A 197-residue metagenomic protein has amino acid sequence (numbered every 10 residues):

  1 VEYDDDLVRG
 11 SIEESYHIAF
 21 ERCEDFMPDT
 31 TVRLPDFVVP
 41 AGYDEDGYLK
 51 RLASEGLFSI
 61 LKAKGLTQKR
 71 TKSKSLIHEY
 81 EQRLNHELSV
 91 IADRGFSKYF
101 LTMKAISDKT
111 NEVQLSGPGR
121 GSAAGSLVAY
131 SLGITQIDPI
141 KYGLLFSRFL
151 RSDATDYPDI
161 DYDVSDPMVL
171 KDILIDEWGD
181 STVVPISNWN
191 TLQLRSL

Functional and structural regions predicted by a protein language model:
V1-L197: Phosphodiester-processing cores and adjacent nucleic acid-binding clamps
